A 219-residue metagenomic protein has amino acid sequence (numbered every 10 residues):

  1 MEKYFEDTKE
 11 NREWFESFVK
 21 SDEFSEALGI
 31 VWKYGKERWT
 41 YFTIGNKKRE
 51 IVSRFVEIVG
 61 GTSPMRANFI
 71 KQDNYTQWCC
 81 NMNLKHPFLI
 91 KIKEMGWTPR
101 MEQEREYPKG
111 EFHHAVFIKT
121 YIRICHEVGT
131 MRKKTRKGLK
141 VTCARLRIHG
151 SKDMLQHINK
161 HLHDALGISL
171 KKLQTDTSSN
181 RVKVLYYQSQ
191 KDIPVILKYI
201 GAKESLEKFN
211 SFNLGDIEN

Functional and structural regions predicted by a protein language model:
M1-N219: Internal intein/HINT superfamily modules and their associated LAGLIDADG
